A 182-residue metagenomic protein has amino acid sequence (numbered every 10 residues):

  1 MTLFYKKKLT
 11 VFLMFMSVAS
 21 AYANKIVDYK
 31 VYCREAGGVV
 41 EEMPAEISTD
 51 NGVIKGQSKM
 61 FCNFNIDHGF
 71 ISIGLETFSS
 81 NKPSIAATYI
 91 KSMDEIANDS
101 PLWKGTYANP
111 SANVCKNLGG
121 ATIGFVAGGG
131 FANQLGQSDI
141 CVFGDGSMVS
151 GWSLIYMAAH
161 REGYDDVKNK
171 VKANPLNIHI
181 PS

Functional and structural regions predicted by a protein language model:
M1-T2, A19: A general, composition-driven signal for non-globular sequence regions
T2-L9: Bacterial N-terminal signal peptides that target proteins for export
V11-L13, K30: Composition-driven detection of intrinsically disordered, low-complexity segments
M14-Y22: Hydrophobic h-region of N-terminal signal peptides that target proteins for export in Gram-negative bacteria
Y22-S182: Mitochondrial intermembrane space
